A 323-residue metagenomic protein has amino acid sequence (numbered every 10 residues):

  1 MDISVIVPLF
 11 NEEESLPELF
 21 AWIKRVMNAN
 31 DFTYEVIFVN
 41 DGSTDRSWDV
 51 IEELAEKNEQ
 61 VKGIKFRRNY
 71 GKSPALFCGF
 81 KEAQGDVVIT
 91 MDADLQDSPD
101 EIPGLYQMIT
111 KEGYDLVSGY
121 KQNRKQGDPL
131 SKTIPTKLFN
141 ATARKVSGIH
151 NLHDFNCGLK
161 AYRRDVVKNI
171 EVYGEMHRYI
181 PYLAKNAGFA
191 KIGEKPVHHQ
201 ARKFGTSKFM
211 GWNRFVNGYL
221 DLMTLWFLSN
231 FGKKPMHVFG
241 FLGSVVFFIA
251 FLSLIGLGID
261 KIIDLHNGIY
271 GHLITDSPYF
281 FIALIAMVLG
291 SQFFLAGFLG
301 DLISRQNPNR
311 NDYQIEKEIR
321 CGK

Functional and structural regions predicted by a protein language model:
D2-S4, E35: Cell-envelope/extracellular polymer assembly enzymes that use nucleotide-activated donors
E12-M27: Short, well-formed alpha-helical segments that are part of the catalytic scaffolds of diverse glycosyltransferases
E14-E18, D45-L54: Acidic helix N-cap motif at the loop->helix transition within catalytic regions of sugar-transfer enzymes
F20, F32-S43, I64-K65: Short beta-strand/loop segment that forms part of the nucleotide-sugar
N40-D49, L95: A conserved acidic beta->alpha catalytic loop
E53, K62-R68, K72-E82, V87 (+4 more regions): Acceptor/aglycone-binding surface of glycosyltransferases and processive sugar-polymer synthases
Y182-K323: Hydrophobic helical membrane-anchoring modules
